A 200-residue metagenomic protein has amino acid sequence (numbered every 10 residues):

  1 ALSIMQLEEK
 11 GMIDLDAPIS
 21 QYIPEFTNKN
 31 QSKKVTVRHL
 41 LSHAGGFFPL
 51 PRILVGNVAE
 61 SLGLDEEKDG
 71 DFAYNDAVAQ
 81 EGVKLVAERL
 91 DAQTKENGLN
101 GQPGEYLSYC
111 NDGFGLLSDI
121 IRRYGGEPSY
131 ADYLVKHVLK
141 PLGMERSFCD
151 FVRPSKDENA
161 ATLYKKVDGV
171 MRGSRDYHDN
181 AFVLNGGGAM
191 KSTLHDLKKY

Functional and structural regions predicted by a protein language model:
A1-D16, F114-R122, L197: Active-site SXXK
L2, A17-I19, A44, L134: Glycine-rich, histidine-containing beta strand-loop boundary motifs that form or position
S3-E8, I23, L41-F48: Generic hydrophobic/packing signal
L15-K29, L142: Short, glycine/proline-biased beta-turn/loop segments that scaffold the active-site neighborhood
N30-Y200: Short, surface-exposed loop or secondary-structure junction motifs that flank catalytic or metal-binding residues
